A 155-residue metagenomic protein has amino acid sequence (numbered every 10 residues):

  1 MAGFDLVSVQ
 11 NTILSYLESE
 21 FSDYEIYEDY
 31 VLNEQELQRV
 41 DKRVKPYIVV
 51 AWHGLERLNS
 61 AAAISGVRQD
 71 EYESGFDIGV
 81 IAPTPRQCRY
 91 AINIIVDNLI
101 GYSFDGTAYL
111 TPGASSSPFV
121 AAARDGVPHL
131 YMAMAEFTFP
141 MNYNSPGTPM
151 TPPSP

Functional and structural regions predicted by a protein language model:
M1-D5, P83, D125: A general boundary/transition motif marking the beginning of the first structured unit of a protein
M1-I64, P149-P155: Small/polar-rich, solvent-exposed N-terminal microdomains that initiate assembly or binding
D41, V67-Q69, R124-P128: Sterically constrained small-residue positions within well-ordered secondary structures of folded domains
L58-A61, P85-Y90, T107-A108: Short, solvent-exposed secondary-structure capping/transition elements
R68-R86, H129-Y143: Oligomerization/assembly interface segments of phage tail-like spikes and tubes
Y90-M150, S154-P155: Acidic-leaning, charged glycine-interspersed low-complexity segments
